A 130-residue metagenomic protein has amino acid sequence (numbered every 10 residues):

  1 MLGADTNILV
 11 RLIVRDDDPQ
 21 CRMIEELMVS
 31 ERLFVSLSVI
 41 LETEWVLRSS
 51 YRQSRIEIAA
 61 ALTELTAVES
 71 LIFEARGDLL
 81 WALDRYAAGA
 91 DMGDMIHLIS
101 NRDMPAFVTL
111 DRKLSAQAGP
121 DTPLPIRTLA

Functional and structural regions predicted by a protein language model:
M1-V35, S50-A60, D121-A130: Short, well-structured N-terminal submotif of metal-dependent ribonuclease cores
A4, V35, F73, M92-M95 (+1 more regions): Short beta-strand scaffold positions
I8, V39, D78, I96-H97 (+1 more regions): Alpha-helix capping/helix-boundary segments
S30-L33, S70, R102-A106: Short active-site oxyanion
L37, A60-A87: Acidic catalytic patch
R85, L98-A130: Acidic, PIN/NYN-like endoribonuclease modules and their adjacent C-terminal/linker elements
